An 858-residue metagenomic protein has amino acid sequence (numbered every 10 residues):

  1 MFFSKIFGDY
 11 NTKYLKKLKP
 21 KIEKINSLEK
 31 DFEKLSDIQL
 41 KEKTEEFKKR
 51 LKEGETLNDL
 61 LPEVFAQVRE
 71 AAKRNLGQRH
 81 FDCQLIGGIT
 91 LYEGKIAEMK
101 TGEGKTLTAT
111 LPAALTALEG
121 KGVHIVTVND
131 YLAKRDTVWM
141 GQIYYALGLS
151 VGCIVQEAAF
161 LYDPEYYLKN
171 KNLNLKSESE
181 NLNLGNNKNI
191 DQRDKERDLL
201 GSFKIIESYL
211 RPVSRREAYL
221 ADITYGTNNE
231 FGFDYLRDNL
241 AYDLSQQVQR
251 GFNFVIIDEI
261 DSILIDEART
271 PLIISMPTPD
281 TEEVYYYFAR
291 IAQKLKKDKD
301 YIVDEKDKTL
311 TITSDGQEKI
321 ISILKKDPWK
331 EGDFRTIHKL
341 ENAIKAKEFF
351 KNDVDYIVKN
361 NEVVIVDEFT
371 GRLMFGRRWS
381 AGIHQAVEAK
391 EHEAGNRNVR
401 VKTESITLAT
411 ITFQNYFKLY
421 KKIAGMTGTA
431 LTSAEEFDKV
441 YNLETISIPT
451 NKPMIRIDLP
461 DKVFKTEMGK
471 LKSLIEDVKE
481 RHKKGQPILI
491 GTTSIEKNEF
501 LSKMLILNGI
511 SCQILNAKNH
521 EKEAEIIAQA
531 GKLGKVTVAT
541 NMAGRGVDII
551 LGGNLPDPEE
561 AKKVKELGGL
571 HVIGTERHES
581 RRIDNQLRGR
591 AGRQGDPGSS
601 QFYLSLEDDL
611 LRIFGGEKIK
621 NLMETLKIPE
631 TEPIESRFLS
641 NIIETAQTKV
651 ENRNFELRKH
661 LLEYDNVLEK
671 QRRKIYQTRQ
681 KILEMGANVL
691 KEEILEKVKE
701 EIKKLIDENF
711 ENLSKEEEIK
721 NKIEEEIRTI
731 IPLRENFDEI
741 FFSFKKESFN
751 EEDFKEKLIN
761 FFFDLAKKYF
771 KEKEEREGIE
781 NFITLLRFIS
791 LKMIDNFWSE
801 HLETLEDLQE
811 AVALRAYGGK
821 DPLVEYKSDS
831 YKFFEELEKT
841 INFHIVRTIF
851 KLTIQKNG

Functional and structural regions predicted by a protein language model:
M1-N174, N187-K627, Y676-Q677: Conserved P-loop NTPase motor core
S177-S179: Serine residues within intrinsically disordered or low-complexity segments
N181-N183: Low-complexity, intrinsically disordered segments with a bias for serine/threonine
I357, N361-V364, T370-R377, Q594 (+1 more regions): Extended, charged helical/alpha-beta scaffold domains that provide interaction surfaces
